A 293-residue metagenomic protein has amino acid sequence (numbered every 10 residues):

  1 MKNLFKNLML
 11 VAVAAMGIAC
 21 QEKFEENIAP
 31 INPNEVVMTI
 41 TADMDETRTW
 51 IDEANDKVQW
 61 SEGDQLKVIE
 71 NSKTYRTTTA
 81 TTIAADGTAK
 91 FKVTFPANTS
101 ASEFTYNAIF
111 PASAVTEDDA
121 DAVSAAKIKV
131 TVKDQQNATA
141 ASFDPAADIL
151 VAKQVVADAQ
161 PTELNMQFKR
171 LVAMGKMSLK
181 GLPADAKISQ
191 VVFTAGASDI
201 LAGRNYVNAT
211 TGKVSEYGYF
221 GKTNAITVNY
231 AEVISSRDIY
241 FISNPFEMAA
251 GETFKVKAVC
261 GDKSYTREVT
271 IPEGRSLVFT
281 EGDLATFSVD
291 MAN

Functional and structural regions predicted by a protein language model:
K2-V13, G17-N293: Sec-type signal peptide cleavage vicinity
